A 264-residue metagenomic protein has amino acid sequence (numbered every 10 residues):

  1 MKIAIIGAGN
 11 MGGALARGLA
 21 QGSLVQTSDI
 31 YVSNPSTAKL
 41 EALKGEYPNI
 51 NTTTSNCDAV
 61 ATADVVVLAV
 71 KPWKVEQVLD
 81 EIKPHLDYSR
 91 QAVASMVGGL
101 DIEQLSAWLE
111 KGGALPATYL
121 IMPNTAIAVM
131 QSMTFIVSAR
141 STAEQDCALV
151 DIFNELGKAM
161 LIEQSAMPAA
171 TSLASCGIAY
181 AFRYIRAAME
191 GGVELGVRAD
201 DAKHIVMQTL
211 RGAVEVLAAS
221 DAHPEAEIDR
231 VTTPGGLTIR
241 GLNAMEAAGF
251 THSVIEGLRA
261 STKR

Functional and structural regions predicted by a protein language model:
M1-T54, D58-A61, Q131, V193-L195: NAD(P)+-binding Rossmann beta1-loop-alpha1 motif at the extreme N-terminus of oxidoreductases
L15, T37, Y47, N56-I136: Rossmann-like NAD(P)(H) cofactor-binding subdomain of soluble oxidoreductases
Q26-D29, S89-Q91, A117, D200-D201: Short acidic capping loops at alpha-helix termini that bridge into adjacent secondary structure
Q104-A117, M133-A169, Y180-A219, R264: Internal alpha-helical scaffold of NAD(P)-dependent oxidoreductase catalytic cores
Y119, M167-S172, P224-D229: Short pre-catalytic strand/loop immediately N-terminal to key active-site residues, enriched for Gly-Thr
M207-R264: NAD(P)-dependent Rossmann-like dehydrogenase/reductase catalytic/cofactor-binding core
